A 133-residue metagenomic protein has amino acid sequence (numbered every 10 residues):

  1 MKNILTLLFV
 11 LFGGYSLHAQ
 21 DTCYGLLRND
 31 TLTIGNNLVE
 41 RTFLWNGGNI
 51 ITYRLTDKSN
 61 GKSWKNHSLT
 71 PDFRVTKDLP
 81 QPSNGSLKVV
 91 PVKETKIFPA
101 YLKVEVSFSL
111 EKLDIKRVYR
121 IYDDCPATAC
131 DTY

Functional and structural regions predicted by a protein language model:
M1-T22: Bacterial Sec-dependent N-terminal signal peptides
Q20-Y133: Beta-strand-rich N-terminal accessory domains
